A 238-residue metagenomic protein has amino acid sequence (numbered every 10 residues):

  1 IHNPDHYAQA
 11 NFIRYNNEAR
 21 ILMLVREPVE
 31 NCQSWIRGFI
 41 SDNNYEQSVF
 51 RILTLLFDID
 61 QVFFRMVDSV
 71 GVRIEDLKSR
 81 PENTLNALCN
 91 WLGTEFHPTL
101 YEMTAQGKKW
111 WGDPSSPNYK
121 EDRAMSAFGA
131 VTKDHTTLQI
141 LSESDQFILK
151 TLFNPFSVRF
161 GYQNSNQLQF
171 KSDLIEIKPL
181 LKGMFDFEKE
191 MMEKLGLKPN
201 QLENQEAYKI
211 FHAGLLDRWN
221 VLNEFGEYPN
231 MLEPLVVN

Functional and structural regions predicted by a protein language model:
I1-Y101, K109-S126: PAPS-dependent sulfotransferase catalytic domain
E95-N238: PAPS-dependent sulfotransferases, especially Golgi type II membrane carbohydrate sulfotransferases
